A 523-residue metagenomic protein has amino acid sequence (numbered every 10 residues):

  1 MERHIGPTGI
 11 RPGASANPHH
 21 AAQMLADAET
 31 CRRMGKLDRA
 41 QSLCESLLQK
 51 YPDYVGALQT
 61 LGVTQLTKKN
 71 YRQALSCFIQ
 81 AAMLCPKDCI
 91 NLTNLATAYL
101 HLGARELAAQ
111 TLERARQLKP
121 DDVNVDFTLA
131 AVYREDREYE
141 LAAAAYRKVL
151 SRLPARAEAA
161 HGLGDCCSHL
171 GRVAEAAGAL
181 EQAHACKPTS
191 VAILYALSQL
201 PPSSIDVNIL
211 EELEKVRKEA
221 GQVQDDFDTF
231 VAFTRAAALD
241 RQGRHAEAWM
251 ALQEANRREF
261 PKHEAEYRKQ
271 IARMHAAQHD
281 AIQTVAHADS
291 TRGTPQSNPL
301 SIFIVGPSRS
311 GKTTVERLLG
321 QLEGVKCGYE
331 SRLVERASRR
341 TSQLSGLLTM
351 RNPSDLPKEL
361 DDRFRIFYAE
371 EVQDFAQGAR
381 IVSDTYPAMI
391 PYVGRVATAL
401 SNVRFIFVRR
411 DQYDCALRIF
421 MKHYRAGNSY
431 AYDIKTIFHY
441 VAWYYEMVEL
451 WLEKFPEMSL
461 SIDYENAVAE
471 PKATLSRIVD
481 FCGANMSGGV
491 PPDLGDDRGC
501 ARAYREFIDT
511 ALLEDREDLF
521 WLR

Functional and structural regions predicted by a protein language model:
C31, Q65, Y99, Y133 (+3 more regions): Residue at a conserved register position within TPR or TPR-like alpha-solenoid repeats
Y195-S198, L210-G221, A232-N298, V372-Q373 (+2 more regions): PAPS-dependent sulfotransferases, especially Golgi type II membrane carbohydrate sulfotransferases
R292-T398: Phosphate-binding active sites in nucleotide-utilizing proteins
